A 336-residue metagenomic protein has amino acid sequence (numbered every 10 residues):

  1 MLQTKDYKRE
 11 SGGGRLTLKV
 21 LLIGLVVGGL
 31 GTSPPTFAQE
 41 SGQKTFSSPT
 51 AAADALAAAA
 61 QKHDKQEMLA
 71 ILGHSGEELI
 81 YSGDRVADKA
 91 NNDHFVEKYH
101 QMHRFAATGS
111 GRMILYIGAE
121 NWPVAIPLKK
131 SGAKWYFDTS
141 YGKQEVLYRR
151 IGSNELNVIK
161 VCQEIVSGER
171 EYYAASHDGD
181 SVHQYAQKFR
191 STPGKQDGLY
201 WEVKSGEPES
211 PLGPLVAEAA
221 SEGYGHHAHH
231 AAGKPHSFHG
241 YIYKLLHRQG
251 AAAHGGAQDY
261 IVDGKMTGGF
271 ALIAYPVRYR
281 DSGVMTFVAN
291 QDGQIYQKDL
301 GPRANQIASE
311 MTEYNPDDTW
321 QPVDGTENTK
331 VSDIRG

Functional and structural regions predicted by a protein language model:
M1-L16: N-terminal secretory signal peptides that target proteins for export/translocation
T17-T32: Bacterial N-terminal signal peptides
F37-A58, G142-S167, E171: Short, low-complexity N-terminal intrinsically disordered segments enriched in polar/charged residues
D64-G76, H183-A186: Short, well-ordered alpha-helical segments enriched in acidic and aromatic residues
G76-V124, A232, H236-H239, Q249-A251 (+1 more regions): Surface-exposed, charged secondary-structure patches
M113-L156, K160-Q163, Q294-K298: Short beta-strand edge/turn micro-motifs at domain boundaries
Y172-G283: Flexible, glycine-rich surface segments
G268-P322, R335-G336: C-terminal soluble interaction/assembly domains
